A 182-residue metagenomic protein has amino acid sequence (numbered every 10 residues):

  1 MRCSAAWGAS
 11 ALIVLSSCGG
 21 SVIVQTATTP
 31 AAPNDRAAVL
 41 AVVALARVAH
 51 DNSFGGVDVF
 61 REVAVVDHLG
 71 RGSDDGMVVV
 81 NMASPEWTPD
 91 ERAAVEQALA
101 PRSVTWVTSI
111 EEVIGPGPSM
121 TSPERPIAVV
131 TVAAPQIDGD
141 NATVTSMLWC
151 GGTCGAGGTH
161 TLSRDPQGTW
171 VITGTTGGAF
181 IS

Functional and structural regions predicted by a protein language model:
M1-S16: Sec-dependent bacterial lipoprotein signal peptides
G8-A9, E96, T159-H160: Alpha-helical interaction segments
A11-V14, V39, T161: Acidic/proline-rich low-complexity IDRs
C18-A156, G177-S182: Flexible low-complexity loop/turn motifs enriched in small/helix-breaking residues
G157-I181: Short beta-strand edge/turn micro-motifs at domain boundaries
